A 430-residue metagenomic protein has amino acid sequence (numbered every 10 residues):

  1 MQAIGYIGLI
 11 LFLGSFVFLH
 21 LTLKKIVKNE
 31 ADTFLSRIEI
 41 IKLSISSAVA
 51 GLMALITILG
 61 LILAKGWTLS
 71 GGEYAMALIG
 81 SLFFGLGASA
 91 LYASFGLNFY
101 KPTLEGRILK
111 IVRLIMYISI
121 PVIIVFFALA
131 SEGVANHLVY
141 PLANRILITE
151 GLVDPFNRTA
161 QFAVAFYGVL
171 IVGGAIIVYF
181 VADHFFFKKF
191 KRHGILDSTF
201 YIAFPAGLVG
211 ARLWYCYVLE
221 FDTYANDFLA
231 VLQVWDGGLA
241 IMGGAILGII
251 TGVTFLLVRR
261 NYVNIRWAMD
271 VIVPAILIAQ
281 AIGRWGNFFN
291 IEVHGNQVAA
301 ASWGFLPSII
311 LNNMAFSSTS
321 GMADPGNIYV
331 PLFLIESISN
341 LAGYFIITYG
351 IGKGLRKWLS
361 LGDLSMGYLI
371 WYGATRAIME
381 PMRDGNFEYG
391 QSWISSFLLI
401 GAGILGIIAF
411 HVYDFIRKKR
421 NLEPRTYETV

Functional and structural regions predicted by a protein language model:
M1-V430: A feature for loop-to-transmembrane-helix boundaries and adjacent hydrophobic helices in multi-pass integral membrane
